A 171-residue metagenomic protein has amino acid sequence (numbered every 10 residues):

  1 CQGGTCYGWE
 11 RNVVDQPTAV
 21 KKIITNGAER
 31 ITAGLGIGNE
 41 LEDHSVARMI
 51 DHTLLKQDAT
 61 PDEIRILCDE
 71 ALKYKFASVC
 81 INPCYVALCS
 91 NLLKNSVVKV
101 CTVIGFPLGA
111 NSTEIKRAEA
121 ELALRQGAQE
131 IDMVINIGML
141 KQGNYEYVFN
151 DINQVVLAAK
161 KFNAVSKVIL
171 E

Functional and structural regions predicted by a protein language model:
C1-I50: Charged, compositionally biased N-terminal leader segments and the immediate start of the first structured element
E42-L55, L67-A71: Generic N-terminal amphipathic, Lys/Arg-enriched alpha-helix
A47-M49, S78, V97-C101, E130-V134 (+1 more regions): Structural preference for beta-strand elements that scaffold enzyme active sites
D51, C89, A123, V168: Conserved, mostly hydrophobic/aromatic
L55-D58, C68-L88, I104-N111, I131-F149: Glycine-rich, proline-tolerant flexible connector loops at the mouths of alpha/beta enzymes
T60-E70, T113-A123: Short, acidic/polar
Y74, Q126, A158-K161: Structural motif
P83, A87-F106, G143-K167: Alpha-helix-loop-beta-strand connector modules within alpha/beta enzyme cores
